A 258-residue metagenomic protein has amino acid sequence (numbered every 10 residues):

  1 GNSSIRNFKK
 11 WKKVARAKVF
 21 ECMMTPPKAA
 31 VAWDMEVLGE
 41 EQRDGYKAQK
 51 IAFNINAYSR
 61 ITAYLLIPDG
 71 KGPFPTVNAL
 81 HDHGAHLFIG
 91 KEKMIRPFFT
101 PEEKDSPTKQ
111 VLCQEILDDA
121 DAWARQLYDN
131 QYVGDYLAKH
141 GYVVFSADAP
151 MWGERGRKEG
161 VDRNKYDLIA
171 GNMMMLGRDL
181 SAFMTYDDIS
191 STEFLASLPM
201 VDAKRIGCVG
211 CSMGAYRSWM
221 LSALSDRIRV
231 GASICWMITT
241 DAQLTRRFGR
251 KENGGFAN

Functional and structural regions predicted by a protein language model:
G1-T25: N-terminal pre-domain segments of enzymes
E21-G72, T76-N78: N-terminal cap/lid segment of alpha/beta-hydrolase-fold proteins
G72, A79-Y186, L244-T245: Cap/lid segment of the alpha/beta-hydrolase catalytic domain
H81, D148, V209, I234-C235: Alpha/beta-hydrolase-fold catalytic nucleophile elbow
L168-L176, F183, D187-S190, R229-N258: Mobile cap/lid helix-loop segments that gate and shape the active-site cleft of serine hydrolases
M200-S212: Alpha/beta-hydrolase fold nucleophile elbow
G210-L221: Glycine-rich nucleophile elbow surrounding the catalytic serine of serine-hydrolase chemistry
A223-R229: Conserved hydrolase catalytic core segment
